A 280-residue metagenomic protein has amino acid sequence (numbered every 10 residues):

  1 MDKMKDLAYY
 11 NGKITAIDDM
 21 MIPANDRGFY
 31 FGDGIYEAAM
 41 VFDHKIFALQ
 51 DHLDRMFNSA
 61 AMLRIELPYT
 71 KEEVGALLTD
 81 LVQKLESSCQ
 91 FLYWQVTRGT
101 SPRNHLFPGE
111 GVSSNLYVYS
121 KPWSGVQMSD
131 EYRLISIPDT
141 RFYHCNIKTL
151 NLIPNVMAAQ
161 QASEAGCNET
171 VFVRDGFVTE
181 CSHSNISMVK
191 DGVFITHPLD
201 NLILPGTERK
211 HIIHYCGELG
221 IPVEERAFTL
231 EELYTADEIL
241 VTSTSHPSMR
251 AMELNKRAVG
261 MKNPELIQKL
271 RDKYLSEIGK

Functional and structural regions predicted by a protein language model:
M1-Q83, P102, F107-K280: Helix-start/capping segments and mature chain N-termini
L78, Q83-V96: Ordered, amphipathic secondary-structure segments that act as subunit-interaction surfaces in large macromolecular
